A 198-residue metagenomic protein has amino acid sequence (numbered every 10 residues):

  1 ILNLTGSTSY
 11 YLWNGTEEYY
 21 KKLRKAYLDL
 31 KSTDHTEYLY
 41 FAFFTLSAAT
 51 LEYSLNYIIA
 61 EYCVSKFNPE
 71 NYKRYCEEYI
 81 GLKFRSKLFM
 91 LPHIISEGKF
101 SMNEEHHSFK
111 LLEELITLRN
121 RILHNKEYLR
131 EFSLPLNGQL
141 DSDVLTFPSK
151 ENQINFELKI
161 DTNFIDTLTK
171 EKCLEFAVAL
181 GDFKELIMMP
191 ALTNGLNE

Functional and structural regions predicted by a protein language model:
I1-F41: Charged alpha-helical initiation segments
S7, S133-K150, E185-E198: C-terminal/domain-terminus segments
S7-N14, E18, S86, F164-V178: Alpha-helix boundary/N-cap detector
K22, L46, T50, K110-R121 (+3 more regions): Charged, amphipathic alpha-helical oligomerization/scaffolding segments
A26-T33, E61, S65, E78 (+4 more regions): Surface-exposed polar/charged interaction patches
E37-Y62: Short, hydrophobic, well-ordered secondary-structure elements
N56, A60-I160: Flexible secondary-structure boundary motifs
E151-E198: A cross-kingdom marker of C-terminal helix-rich interaction/assembly modules
